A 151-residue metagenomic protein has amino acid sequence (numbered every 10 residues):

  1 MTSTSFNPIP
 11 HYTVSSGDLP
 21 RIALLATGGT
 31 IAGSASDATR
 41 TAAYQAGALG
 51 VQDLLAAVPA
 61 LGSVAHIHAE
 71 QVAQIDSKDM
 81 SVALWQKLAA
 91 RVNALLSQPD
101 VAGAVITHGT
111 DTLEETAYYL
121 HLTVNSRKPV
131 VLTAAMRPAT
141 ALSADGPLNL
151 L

Functional and structural regions predicted by a protein language model:
M1-L151: Active-site histidine-anchored catalytic micro-motif
